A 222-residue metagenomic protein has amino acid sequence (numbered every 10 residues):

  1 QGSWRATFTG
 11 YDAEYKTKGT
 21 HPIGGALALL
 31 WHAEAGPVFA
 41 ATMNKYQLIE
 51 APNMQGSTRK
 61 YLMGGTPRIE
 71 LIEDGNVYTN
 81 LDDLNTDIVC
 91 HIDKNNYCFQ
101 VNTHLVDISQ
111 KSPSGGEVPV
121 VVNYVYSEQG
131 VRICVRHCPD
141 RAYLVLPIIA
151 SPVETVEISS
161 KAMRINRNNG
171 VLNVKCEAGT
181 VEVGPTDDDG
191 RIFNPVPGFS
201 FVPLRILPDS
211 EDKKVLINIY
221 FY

Functional and structural regions predicted by a protein language model:
Q1-E154, I158-N168: Extended polysaccharide-engagement surfaces of secreted carbohydrate-active enzymes
N168, K175-Y222: Beta-strand-rich recognition/accessory modules
